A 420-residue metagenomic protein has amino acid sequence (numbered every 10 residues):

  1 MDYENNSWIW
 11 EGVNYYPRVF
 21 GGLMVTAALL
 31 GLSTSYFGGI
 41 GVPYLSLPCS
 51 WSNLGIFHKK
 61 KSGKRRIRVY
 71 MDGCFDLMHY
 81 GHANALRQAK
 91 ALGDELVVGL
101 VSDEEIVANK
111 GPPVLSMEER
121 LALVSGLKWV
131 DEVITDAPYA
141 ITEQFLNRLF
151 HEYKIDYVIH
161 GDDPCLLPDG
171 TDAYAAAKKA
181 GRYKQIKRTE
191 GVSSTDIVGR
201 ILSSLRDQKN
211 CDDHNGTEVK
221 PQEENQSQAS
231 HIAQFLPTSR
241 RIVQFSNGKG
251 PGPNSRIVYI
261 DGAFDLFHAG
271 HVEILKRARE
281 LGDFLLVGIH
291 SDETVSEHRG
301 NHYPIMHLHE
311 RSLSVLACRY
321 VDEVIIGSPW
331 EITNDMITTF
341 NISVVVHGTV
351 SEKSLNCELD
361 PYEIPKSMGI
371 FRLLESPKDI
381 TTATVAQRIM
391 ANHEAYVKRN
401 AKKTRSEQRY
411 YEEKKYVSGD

Functional and structural regions predicted by a protein language model:
M1-D420: Nucleotidyltransferase catalytic core that binds NTPs
